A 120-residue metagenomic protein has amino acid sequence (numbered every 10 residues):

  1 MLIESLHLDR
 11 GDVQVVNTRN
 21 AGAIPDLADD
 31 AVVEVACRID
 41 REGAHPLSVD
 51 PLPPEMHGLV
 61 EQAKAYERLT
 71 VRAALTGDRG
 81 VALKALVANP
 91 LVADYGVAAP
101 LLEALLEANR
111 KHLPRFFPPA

Functional and structural regions predicted by a protein language model:
M1-A120: Long, compositionally biased stretches enriched for glycine and/or charged residues
